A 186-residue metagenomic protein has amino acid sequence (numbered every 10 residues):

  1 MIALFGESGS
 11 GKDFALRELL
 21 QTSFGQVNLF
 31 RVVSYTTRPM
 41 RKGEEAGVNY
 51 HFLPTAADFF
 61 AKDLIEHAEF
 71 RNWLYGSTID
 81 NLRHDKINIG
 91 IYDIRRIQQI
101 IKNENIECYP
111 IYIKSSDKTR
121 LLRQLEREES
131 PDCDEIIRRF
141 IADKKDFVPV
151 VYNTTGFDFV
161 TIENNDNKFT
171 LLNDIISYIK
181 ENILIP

Functional and structural regions predicted by a protein language model:
L4: Hydrophobic anchor at the beta1->P-loop junction of P-loop NTPases
E7: P-loop (Walker A) phosphate-binding loop of NTP-binding proteins
S10: ATP-binding Walker
D13: Walker A/P-loop
S34-I94: ATP-dependent small-molecule kinase phosphotransfer cores that center on conserved nucleotide phosphate-binding segments
I89-D93, N103-R127: Conserved phosphate-donor/acceptor-positioning beta-strand/loop module used by diverse small-molecule
E129-Y178: Small-molecule kinase domains that catalyze NTP-dependent phosphoryl transfer to phosphate-bearing small molecules
